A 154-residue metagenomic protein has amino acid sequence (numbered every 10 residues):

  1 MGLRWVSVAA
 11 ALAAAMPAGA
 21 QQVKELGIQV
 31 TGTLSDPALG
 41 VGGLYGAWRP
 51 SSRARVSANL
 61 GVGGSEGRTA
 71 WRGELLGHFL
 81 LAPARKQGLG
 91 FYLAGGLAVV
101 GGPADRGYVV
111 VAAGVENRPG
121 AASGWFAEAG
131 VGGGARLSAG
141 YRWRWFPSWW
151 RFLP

Functional and structural regions predicted by a protein language model:
M1-R4: Positively charged n-region of N-terminal signal peptides that target proteins for export
V6-A15: Bacterial N-terminal signal peptides
L12, A20, D36, W48-P50 (+3 more regions): A generic structural signal for short, solvent-exposed coil/turn residues that cap or connect secondary-structure
A18-S65, F79, W143-P147, R151-P154: Short glycine/proline- and aromatic-enriched beta-strand/turn motifs that initiate or cap beta-hairpins
E25-Q29, R55-S57, G90-A94, G124-E128 (+1 more regions): Residue-level detector of the transmembrane beta-barrel scaffold of outer-membrane proteins
Q29-G42, V62-R72, V99-G107, A127-A139: Solvent-exposed loop/turn segments connecting transmembrane beta-strands in outer-membrane beta-barrel proteins
A47-A121: Gram-negative (and chloroplast) outer-membrane scaffold detector with strong preference for beta-barrel transmembrane
V109-V111, E116-P154: Predominantly the C-terminal beta-signal and adjacent terminal strand-loop region of outer-membrane beta-barrel
